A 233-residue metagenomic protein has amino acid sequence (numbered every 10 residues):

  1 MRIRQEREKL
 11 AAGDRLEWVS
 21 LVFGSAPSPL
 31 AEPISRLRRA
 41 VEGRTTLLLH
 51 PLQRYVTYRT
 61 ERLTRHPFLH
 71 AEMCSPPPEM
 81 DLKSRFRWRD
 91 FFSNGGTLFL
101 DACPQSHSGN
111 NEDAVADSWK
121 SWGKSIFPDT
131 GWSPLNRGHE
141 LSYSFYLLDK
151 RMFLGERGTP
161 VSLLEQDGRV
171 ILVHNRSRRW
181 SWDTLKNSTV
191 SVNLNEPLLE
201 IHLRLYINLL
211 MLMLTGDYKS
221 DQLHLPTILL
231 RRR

Functional and structural regions predicted by a protein language model:
M1-F68, S75, S188-R233: Aromatic-Pro/Gly-enriched surface loop or interdomain linker that acts as a lid/target-recognition segment
K9, R87-W88, Q166: Short, surface-exposed loop and linker segments with low hydrophobicity and enrichment for Pro/Ser/Thr
P27, P78, W180-D183: Short, surface-exposed beta-strand/loop "edge" segments at domain boundaries and coil↔beta transitions
A31-D117, N175: Helical hinge/lid and interdomain linker segments adjacent to catalytic or ligand-binding clefts that mediate domain
Q105-I207, R232-R233: An acidic, glycine-rich "communication" segment
